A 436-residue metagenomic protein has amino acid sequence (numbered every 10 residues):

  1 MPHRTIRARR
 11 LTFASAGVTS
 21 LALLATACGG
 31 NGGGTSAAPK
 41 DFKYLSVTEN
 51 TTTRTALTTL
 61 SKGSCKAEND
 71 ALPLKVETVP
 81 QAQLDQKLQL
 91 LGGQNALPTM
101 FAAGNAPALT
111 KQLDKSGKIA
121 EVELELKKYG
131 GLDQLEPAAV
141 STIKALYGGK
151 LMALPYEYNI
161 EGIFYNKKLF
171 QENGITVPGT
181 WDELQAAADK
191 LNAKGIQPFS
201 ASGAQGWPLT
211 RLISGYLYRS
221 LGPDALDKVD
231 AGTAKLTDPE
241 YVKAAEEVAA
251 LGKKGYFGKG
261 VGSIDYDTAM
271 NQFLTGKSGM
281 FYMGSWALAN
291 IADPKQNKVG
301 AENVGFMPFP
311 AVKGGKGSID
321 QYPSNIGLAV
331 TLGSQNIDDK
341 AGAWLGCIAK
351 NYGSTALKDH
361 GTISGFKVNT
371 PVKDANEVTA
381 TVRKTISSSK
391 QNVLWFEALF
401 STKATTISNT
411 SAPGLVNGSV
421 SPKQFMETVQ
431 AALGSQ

Functional and structural regions predicted by a protein language model:
P2-K111, K128-Y129, K298, A356 (+2 more regions): Conserved N-terminal structural module of periplasmic/extracytoplasmic solute-binding proteins
E68-T78, L97, G174-T176, A250-S263 (+2 more regions): A local structural motif
T78-K87, P107, W181-A186, G260-L274: Short helix-initiation/N-cap motifs at beta->coil->alpha
A106-E161, L212: Hinge/lid segment of periplasmic solute-binding proteins
G148-Y156, E161, Q185-A234: Extracytoplasmic/periplasmic solute-binding protein
N173, K254, K295-D359: Extracytoplasmic/periplasmic substrate-recognition and gating elements
V229, T362-T370, A380-G434: C-terminal capping/gating helix-and-loop segments adjacent to ligand/active sites or protein-protein/ligand interfaces
D230-V261: Glycine-centered hinge/linker elements that transmit conformational signals in sensory and ligand-binding systems
